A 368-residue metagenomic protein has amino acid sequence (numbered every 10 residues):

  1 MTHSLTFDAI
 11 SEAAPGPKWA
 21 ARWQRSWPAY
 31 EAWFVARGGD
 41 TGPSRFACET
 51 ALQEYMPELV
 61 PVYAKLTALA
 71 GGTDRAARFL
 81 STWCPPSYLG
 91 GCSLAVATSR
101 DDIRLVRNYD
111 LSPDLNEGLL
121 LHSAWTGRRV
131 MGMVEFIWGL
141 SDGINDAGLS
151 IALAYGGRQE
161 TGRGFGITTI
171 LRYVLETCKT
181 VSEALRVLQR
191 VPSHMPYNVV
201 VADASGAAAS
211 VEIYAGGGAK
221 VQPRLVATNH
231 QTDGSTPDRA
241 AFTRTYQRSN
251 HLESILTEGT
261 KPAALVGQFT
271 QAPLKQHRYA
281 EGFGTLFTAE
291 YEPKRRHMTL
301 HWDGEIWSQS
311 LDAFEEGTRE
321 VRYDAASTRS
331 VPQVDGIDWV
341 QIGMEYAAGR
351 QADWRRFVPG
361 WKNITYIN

Functional and structural regions predicted by a protein language model:
M1-G72, T82, S99-R190, H194-N368: C-terminal, well-structured catalytic/ligand-binding subdomain of enzymes
R75-I103: Gly/Pro-rich turn-and-neighbor structural signature
